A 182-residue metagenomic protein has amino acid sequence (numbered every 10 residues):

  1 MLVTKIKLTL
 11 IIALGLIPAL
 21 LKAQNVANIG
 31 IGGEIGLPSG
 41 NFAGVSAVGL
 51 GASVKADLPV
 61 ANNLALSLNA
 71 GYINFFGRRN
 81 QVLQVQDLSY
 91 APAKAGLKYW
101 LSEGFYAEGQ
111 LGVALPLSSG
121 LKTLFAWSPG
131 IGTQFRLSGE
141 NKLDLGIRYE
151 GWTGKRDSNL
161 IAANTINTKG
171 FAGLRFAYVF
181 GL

Functional and structural regions predicted by a protein language model:
M1-V26, L182: Cleavable N-terminal export/targeting peptides
L21-N74, I166-L182: Short glycine/proline- and aromatic-enriched beta-strand/turn motifs that initiate or cap beta-hairpins
N28, L124-L182: Predominantly the C-terminal beta-signal and adjacent terminal strand-loop region of outer-membrane beta-barrel
I29-G33, L68-A70, A95, A107-G109 (+3 more regions): Membrane-embedded beta-strand positions of outer-membrane beta-barrel proteins
I35-V45, G71-A91, L115-K122, T153-A172: Flexible, solvent-exposed loop segments that connect beta-strands
L50, L64, A91, F105 (+2 more regions): Hydrophobic core residues within well-ordered beta-strands of beta-rich domains
L58-N62, Y99-F105, F135-G139, F180-L182: Outer-membrane beta-barrel strand-turn architecture
A93-G132: Surface-exposed, polar helix/loop patches in the mature regions of secreted/periplasmic/lumenal proteins that form
